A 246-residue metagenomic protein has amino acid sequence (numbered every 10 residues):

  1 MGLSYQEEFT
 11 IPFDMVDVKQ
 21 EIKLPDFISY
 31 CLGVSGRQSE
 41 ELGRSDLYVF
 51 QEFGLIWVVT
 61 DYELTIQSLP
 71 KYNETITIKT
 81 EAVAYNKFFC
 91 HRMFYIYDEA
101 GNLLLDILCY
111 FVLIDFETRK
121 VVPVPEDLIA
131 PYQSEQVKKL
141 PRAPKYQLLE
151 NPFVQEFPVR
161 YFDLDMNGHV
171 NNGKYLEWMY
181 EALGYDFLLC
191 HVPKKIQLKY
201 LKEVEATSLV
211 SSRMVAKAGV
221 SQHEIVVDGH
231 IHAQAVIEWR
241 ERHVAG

Functional and structural regions predicted by a protein language model:
M1-V59, D106-L108, D115-V192: Hot-dog-fold acyl-thioester-processing enzymes
G2-E7, T65-Q67, K71-Q147, Y200 (+2 more regions): HotDog/MaoC-like acyl-thioester-processing domains
G54-L69, H191-E203: Small beta-barrel nucleic-acid-binding modules, principally OB-folds
